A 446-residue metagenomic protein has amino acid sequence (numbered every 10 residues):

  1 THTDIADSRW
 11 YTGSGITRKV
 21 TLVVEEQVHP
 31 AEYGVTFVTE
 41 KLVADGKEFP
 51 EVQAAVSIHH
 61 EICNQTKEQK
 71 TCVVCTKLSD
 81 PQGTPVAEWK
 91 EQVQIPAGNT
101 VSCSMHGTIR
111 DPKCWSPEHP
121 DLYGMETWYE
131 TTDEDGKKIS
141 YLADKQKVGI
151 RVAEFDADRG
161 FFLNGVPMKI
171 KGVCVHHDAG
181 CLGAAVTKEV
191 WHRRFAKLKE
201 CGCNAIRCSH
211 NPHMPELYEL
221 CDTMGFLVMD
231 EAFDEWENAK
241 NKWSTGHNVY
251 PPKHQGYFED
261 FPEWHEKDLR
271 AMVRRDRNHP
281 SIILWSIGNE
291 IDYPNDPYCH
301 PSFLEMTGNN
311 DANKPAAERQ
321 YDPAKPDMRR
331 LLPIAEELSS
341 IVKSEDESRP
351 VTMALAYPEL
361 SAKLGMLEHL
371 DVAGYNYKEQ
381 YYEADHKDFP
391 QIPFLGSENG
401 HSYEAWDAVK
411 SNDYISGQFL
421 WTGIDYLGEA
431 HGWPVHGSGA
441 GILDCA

Functional and structural regions predicted by a protein language model:
T1-V228, D268-A271, R275-L284, S411: Secreted/periplasmic carbohydrate-active enzymes, especially glycoside hydrolases
D7-R9, F161, L182-A185, Y218 (+5 more regions): Short, solvent-exposed loop/turn and secondary-structure capping segments
T12, L22, V28, K67 (+3 more regions): Substrate-binding clefts and catalytic carboxylate motifs of secreted carbohydrate-active enzymes
E126, K171-C174, R207-S209, M229-E231 (+5 more regions): A cross-family glycoside hydrolase active-site/sugar-binding cleft signature
F155-R159, N241, W264-R274, Y357-L364 (+2 more regions): Alpha-helical scaffolding within the catalytic cores of extracellular/periplasmic polymer-degrading hydrolases
K171-H176, A184, E231-D260, S286 (+1 more regions): Aromatic- and acidic-residue-enriched carbohydrate-binding clefts of CAZyme catalytic domains
W191-R194, H213, L217, F261 (+5 more regions): Stable alpha-helical elements in mature extracytoplasmic
R194-H247, H254-Y257, L332-I334, L338-E345: Aromatic-lined substrate-binding rim segments of carbohydrate-active enzymes
